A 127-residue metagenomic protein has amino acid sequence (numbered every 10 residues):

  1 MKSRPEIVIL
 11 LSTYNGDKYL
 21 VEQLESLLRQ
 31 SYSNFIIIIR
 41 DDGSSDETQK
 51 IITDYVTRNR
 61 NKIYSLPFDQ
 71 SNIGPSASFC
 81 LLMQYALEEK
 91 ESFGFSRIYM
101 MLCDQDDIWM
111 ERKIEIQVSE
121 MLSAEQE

Functional and structural regions predicted by a protein language model:
M1-E127: Nucleotide-sugar donor-binding/catalytic module of glycosyltransferases that assemble extracellular/cell-envelope
